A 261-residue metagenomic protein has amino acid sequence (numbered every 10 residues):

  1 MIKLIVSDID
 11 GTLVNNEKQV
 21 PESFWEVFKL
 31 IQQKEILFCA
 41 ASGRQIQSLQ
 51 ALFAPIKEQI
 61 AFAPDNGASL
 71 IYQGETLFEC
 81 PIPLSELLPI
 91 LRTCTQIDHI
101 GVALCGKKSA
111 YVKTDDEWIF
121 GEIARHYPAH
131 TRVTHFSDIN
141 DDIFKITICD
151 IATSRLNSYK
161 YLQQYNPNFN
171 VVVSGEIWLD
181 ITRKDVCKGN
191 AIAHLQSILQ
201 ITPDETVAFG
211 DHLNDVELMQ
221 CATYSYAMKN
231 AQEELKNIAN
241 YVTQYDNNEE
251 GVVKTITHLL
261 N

Functional and structural regions predicted by a protein language model:
M1-L4, V20-P21, I181-N261: Mg2+-dependent phosphoryl-transfer enzymes with acidic/Ser/Thr/Gly-rich catalytic loops
M1-S7, E26-K29, Q33, I201: Non-catalytic pre-domain segments flanking phosphatase-related domains
K3-E17: Asp-based phosphoryl-transfer active-site loop
E17-I119: Active-site phosphate-binding/coordination module
Q32, T95-Q96, Q163, Q220 (+1 more regions): Anion (oxyanion) recognition and catalysis
Q33-C39, E58-I60, F144-K145, D204-E205 (+1 more regions): Short active-site oxyanion
P55-E58, N66, Y165-P167, C221-A222 (+1 more regions): Short, structured coil segments at secondary-structure junctions
D98-F209, L213-L218, N230: Conserved acidic, metal-coordinating active-site core of Asp-based, Mg2+-dependent phosphoryl-transfer enzymes
